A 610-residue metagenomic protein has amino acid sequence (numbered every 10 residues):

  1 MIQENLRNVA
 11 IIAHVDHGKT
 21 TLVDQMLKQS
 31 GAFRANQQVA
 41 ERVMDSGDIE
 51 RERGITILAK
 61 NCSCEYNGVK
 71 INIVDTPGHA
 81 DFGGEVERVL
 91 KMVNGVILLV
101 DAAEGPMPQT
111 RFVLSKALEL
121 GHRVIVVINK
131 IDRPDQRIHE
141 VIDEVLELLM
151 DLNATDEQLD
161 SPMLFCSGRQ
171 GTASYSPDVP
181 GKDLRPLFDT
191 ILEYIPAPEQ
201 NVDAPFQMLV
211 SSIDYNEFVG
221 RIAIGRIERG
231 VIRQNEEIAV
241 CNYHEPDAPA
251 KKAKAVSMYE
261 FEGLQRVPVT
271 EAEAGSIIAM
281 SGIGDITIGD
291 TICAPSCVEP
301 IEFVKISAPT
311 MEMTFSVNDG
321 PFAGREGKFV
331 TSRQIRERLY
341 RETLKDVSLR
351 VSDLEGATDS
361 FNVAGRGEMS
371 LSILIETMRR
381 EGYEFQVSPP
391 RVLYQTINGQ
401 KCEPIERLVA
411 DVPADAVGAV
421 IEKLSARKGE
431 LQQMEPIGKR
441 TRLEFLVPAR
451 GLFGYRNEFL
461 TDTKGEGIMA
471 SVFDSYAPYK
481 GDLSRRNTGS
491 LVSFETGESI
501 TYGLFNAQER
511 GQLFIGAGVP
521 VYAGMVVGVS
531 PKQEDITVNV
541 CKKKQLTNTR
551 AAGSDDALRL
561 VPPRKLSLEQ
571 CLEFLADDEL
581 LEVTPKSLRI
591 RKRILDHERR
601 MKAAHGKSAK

Functional and structural regions predicted by a protein language model:
M1-V100, E104, E144, I213-N216: P-loop NTPase switch module centered on the Walker A-proximal segment
D16, L22, G54, I73-D75 (+17 more regions): Residue-level signature of catalytic and energy-coupling elements of molecular machines, predominantly ATP/GTP-dependent
A35, M107-P108, R133-H139, G171-S176 (+5 more regions): Switch/connector loops and helix/strand junctions flanking conserved nucleotide-binding motifs in nucleotide-processing
D81-V86, E104-R111, D135-H139: Conserved ATPase-coupling elements of RecA-like P-loop NTPase cores
G105-G121, V141-V145: Amphipathic helical hotspot of TIR/SEFIR-family domains
R123, R133-E193: Canonical P-loop GTPase G-domain recognition
D160-P162, D189-E193, A223, I227-K610: Accessory interaction regions appended to the cores of large information-processing enzymes
P196-A197, L209-E217, N398: Short boundary/loop segments of OB/S1/cold-shock single-stranded nucleic-acid-binding domains
